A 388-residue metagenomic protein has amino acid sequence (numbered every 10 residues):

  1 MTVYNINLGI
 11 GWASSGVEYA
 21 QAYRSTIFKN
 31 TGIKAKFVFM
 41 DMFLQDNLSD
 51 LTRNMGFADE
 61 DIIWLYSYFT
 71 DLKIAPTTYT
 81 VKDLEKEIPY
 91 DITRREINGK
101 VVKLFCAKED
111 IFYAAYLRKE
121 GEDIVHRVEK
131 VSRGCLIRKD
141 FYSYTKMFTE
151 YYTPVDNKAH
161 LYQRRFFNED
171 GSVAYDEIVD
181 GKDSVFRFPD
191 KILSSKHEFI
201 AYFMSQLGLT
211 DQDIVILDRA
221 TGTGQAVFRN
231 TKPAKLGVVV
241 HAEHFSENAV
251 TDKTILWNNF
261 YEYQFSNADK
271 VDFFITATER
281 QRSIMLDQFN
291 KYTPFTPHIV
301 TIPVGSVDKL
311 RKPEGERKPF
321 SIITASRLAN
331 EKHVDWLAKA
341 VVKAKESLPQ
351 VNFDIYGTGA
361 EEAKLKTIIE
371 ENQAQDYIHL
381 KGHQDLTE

Functional and structural regions predicted by a protein language model:
D83, I88, F203-T223: Short N-terminal targeting/anchoring amphipathic segment
F203-L209, E243, D252-F274: Membrane-proximal helix-turn-helix segments that form the acceptor-binding/catalytic region of lipid-linked
A242-H244, R280-Q281, H298-R311: Short beta-strand->alpha-helix junction loop in the catalytic core of nucleotide-activated group-transfer enzymes
Y261, S266-P297: A short, active-site helix/loop in glycosyltransferases that binds the activated sugar's phosphate group
V307, P313-K332, V341: Conserved donor-binding/catalytic core segment of Leloir-type glycosyltransferases
A325-A329, G359, Q384: Short donor-sugar binding/catalytic loops of nucleotide-sugar-dependent glycosyltransferases, especially enzymes
N352-L365: Glycosyltransferase donor-sugar binding loop
K364-Q384: Nucleotide-activated donor-binding/catalytic signature segment of Leloir-type glycosyltransferases, i.e., the conserved
